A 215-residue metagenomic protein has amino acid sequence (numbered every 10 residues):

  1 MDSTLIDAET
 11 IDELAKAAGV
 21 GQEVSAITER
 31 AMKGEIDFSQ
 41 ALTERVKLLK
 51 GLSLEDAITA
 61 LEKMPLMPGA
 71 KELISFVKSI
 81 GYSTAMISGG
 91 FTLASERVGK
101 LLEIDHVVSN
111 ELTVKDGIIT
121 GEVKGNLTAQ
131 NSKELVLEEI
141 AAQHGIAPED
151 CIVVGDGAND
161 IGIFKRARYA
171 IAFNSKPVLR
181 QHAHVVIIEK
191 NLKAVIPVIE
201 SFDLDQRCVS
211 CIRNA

Functional and structural regions predicted by a protein language model:
M1-S39, T43-E44: Active-site neighborhood of HAD-like aspartate-dependent phosphohydrolases
D2, G19-V20, G51, L112-V114: Short connector loops/turns at beta-strand edges and beta->alpha or beta->beta junctions
A8-I11, V20, L54, I104 (+2 more regions): ATP/adenylate-binding site constellation spanning eukaryotic-like Ser/Thr protein kinases, ABC-transporter
V24-S25, E55-A57, P148: Short, surface-exposed acidic
S39-E72: Metal-dependent phosphoesterase signature
A60-S83, I87-A215: C-terminal cap/substrate-recognition subdomain and adjoining C-terminal extension of metal-dependent phosphatase-like
